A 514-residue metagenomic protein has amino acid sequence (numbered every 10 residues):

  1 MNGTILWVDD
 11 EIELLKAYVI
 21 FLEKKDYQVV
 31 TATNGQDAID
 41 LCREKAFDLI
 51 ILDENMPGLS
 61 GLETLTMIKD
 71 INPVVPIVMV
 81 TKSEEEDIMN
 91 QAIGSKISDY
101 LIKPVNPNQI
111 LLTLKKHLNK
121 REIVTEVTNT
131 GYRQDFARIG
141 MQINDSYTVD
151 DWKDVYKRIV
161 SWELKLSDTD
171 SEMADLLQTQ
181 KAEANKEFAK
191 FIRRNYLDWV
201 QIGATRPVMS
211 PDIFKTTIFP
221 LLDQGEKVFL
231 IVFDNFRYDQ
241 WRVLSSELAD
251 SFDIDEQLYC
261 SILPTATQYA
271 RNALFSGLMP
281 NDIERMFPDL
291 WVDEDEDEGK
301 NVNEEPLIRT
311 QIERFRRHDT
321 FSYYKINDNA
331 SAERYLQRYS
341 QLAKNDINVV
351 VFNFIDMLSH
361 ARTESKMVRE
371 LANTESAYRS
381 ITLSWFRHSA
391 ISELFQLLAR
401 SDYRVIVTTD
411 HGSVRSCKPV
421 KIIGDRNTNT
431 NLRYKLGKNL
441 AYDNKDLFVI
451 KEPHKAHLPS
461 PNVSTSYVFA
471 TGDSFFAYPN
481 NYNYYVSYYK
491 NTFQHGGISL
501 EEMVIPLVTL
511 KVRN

Functional and structural regions predicted by a protein language model:
E11, I20-F21, N55, D87-N90 (+4 more regions): Feature captures the catalytic ectodomains and active-site-proximal regions of enzymes that hydrolyze or transfer
I12-V30: Two-component/phosphorelay signaling modules centered on CheY-like receiver
T33-D37, S60-E63: Acidic catalytic/metal-coordinating carboxylates
D40, L62-P73: Short amphipathic alpha-helix used as the core "switch/output" element in two-component signaling
A46-I51: Active-site beta3 strand of CheY-like receiver
G61, A92-S98: As written
K103: A Lys-centered signature of the CheY-like receiver
